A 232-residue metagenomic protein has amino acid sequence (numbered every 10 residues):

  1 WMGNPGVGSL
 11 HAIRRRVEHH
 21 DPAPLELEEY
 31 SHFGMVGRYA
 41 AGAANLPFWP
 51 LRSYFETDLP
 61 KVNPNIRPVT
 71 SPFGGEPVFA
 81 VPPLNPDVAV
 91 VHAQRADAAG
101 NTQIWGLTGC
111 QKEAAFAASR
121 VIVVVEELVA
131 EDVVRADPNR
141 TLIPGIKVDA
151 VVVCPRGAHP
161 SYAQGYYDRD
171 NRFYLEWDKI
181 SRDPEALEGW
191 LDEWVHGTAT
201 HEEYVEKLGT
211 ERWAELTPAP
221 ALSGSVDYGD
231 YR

Functional and structural regions predicted by a protein language model:
W1-R232: Conserved alpha/beta enzyme-core scaffold
